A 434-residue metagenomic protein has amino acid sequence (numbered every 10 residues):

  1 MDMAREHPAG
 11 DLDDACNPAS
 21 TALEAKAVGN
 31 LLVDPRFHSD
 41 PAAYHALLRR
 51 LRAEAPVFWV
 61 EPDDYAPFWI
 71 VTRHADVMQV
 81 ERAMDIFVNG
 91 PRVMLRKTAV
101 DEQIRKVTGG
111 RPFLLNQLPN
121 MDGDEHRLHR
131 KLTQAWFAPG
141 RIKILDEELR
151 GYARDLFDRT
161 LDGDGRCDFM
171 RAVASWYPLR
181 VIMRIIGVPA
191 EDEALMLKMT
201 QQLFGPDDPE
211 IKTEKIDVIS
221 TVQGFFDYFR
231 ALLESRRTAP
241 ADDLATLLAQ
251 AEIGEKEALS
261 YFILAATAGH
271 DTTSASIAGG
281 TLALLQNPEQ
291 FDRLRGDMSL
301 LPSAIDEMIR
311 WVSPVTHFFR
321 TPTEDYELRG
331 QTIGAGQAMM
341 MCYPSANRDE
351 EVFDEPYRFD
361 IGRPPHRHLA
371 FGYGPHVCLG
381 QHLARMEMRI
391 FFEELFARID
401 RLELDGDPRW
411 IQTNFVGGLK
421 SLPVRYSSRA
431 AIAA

Functional and structural regions predicted by a protein language model:
M1-A434: Cytochrome P450
